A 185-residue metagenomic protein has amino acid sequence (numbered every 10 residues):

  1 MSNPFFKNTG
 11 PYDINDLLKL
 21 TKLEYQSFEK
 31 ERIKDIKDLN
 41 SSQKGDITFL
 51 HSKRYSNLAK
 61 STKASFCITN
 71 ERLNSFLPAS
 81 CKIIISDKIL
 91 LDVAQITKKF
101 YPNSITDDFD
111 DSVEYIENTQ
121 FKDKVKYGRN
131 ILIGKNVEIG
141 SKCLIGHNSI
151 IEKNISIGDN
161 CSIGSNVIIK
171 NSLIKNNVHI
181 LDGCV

Functional and structural regions predicted by a protein language model:
M1-N118, N177, G183-C184: Terminal amphipathic alpha-helical/low-complexity segments used for targeting or macromolecular assembly
F49, V113-V185: Structural signal for interior beta-strand "rungs" in well-ordered beta-sheet cores of soluble enzyme domains
